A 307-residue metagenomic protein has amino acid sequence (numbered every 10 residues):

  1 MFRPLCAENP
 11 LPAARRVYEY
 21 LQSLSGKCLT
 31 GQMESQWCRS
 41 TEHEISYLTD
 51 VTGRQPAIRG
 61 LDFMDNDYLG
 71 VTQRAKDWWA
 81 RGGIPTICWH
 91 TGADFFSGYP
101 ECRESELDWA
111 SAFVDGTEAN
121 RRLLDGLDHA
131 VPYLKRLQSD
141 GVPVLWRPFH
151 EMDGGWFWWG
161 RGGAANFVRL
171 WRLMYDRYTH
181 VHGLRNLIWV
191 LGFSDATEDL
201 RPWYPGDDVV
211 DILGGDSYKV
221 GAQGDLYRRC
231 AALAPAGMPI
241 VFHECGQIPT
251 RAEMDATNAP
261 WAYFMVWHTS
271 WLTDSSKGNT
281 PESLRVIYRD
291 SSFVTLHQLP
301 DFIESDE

Functional and structural regions predicted by a protein language model:
M1-D62, Y68, Q73-K76, R251-E253 (+1 more regions): N-terminal module-boundary/linker segments of secreted carbohydrate-active enzymes
F2, S23-S35, M238-E307: Substrate-binding cleft of secreted/luminal carbohydrate-active enzymes
L21-S23, I45-R54, G70-I84, E101-E104 (+4 more regions): Acidic (Asp/Glu)-rich catalytic clusters
S25-L29, R54-A57, R81-P85, S139-L145 (+4 more regions): Loop/turn elements at helix/coil->beta-strand transitions in domains of secreted/extracellular proteins
L29-E34, R147-F149, W171-D199, G237-I248: Aromatic-lined carbohydrate-recognition surfaces of secreted/lumenal glycan-active proteins
S40-L48, L69-Q73, H129-Y133, G192-Y204 (+2 more regions): Alpha-helical scaffolding within the catalytic cores of extracellular/periplasmic polymer-degrading hydrolases
V71-H180, L184: Substrate-binding cleft of extracellular glycoside hydrolase catalytic domains
L200-G221, M265-W267: Aromatic- and acid-rich polysaccharide-binding/catalytic face of secreted or lumenal carbohydrate-active enzymes
